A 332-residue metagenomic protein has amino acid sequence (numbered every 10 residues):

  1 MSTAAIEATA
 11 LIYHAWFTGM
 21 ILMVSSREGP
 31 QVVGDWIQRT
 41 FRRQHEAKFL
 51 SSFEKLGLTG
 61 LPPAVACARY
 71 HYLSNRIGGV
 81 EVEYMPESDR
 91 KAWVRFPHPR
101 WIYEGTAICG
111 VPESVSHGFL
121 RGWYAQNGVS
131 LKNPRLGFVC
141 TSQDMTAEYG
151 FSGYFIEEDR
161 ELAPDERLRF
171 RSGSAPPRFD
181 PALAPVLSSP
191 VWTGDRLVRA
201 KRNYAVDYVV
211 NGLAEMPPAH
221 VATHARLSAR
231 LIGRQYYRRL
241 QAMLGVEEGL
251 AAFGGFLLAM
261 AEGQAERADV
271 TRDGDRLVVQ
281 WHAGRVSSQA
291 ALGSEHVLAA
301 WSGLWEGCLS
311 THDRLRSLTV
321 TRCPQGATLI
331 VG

Functional and structural regions predicted by a protein language model:
M1-W93, R100-G118, V129-G150, I156-G332: N-terminal accessory segment detector
F119-W123: Elongated alpha-helical scaffolds
